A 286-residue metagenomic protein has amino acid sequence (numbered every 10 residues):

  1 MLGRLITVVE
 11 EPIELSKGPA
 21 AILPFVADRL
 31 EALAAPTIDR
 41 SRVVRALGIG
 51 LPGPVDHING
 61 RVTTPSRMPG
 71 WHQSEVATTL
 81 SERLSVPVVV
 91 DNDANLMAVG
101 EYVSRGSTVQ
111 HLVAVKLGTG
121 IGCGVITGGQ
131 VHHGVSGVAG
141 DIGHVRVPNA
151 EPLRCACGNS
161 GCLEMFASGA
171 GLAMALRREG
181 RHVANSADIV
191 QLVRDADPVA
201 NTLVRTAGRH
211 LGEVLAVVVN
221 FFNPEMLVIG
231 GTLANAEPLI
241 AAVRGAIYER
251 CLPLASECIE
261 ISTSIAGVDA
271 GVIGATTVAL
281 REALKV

Functional and structural regions predicted by a protein language model:
M1, T37, V43-G50, P54-A170 (+1 more regions): Phosphate-binding/catalytic loop of phosphoryl-transfer enzymes
M1-V43, L84-S85, S104-T108, N149 (+2 more regions): ATP-binding/phosphotransfer module of carbohydrate and carboxylate kinases, centering on a glycine-rich
